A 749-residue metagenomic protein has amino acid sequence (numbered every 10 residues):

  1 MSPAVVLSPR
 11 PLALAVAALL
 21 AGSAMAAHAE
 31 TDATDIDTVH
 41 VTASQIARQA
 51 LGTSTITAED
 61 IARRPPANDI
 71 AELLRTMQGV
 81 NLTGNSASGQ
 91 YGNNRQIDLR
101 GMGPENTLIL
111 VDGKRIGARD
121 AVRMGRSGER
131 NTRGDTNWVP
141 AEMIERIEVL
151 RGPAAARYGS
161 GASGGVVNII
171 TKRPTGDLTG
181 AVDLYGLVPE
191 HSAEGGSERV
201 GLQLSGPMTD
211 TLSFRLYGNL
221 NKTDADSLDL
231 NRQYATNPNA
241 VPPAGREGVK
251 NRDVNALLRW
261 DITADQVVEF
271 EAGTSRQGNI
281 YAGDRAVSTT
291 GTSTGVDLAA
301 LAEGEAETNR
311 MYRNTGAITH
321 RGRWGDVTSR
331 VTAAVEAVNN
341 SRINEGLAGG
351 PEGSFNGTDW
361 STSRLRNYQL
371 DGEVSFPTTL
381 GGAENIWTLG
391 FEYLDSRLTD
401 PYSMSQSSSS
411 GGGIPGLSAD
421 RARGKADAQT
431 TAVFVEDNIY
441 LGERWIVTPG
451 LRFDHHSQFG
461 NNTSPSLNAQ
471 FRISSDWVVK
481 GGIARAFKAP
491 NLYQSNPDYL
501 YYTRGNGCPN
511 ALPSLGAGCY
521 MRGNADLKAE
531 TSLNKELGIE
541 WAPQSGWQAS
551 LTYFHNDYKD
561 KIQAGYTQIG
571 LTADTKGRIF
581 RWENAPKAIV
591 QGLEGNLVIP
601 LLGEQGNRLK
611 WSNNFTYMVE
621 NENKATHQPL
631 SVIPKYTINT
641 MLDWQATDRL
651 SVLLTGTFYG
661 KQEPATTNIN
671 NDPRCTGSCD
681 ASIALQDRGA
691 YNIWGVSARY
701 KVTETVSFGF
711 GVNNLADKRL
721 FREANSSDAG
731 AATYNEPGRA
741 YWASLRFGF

Functional and structural regions predicted by a protein language model:
D35-A67, D120-E129: N-terminal periplasmic "start-of-domain" segments of outer-membrane beta-barrel proteins
T42, A71-D120: Extracytoplasmic beta-strand/coil segments of soluble accessory domains associated with Gram-negative outer-membrane
R119-V122, K559, F658-R674, R699-F749: C-terminal beta-signal and adjacent terminal beta-strands/loops of Gram-negative outer-membrane beta-barrel proteins
G128-N131, E142-E145, R151, A156-D229 (+1 more regions): Outer-membrane beta-barrel translocator/receptor signature
D183, Y440, S550-Y558, I569-N668 (+2 more regions): Gram-negative outer-membrane beta-barrel transporters
L184, T319-R323, R330-N344, R472 (+5 more regions): Membrane-embedded beta-barrel scaffold of Gram-negative outer-membrane proteins
S192-A282, Y312-I318, G381: Transmembrane beta-barrel wall of Gram-negative outer-membrane proteins
G278-I280, D284-R285, S457-F459, D476-K535 (+3 more regions): Surface-exposed extracellular loop regions of Gram-negative outer-membrane beta-barrel proteins, predominantly
